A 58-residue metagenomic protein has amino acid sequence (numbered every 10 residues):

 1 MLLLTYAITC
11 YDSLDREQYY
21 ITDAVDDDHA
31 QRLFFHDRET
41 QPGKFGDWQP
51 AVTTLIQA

Functional and structural regions predicted by a protein language model:
M1-E17: Short aromatic-glycine-(Arg/Gly/Cys) micro-motifs in beta-strand/loop hairpins
L2, V25, D37-Q41: General N-terminal targeting signals
A7-Y11, A24, P42, L55-A58: Serine/threonine-rich, low-complexity intrinsically disordered segments
D15-H29: A short, exposed loop/beta-hairpin motif centered on an aromatic-Gly-Thr core
E17, F35-A58: Short, mixed-charge low-complexity intrinsically disordered segments
A30-F34: Short amphipathic, charge-patterned alpha-helical segments
